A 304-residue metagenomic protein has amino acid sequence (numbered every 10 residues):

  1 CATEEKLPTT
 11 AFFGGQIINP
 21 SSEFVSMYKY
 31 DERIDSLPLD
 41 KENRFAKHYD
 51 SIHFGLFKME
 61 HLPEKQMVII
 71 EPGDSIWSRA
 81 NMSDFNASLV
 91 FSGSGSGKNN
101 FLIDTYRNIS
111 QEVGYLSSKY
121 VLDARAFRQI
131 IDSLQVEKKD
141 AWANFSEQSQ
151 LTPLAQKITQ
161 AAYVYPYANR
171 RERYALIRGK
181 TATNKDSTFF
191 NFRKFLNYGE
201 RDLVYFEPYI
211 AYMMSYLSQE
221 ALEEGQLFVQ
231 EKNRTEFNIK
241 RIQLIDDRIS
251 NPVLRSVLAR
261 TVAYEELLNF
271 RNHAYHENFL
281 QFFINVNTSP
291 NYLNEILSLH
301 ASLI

Functional and structural regions predicted by a protein language model:
A2-A11, Y212, F228-F237, I245 (+3 more regions): N-terminal targeting or signal-anchor segments and their processing/structural boundaries
A2-I158, N169-Y174: A non-transmembrane, solvent-exposed segment enriched in polar/low-complexity residues
S94-S96, S187, F206, H273 (+1 more regions): Serine-centered coil/turn micro-motif
Y120-R248: N-terminal, charged low-complexity regulatory/assembly segments
Y165-A168, E172, A263-R271: Specific register positions within alpha-helical solenoid repeats of the TPR/Sel1-like families, i.e., one
F189, N238-R241, R255, H276 (+1 more regions): Short amphipathic alpha-helical segments that mediate assembly, nucleic-acid/protein binding, or membrane association
V253-R260: Generic helix N-cap/helix-start motif at coil->alpha-helix transitions
Y264-I304: N-proximal helix/coil linker or "cap" segments that precede and/or mark the start of modular domains
